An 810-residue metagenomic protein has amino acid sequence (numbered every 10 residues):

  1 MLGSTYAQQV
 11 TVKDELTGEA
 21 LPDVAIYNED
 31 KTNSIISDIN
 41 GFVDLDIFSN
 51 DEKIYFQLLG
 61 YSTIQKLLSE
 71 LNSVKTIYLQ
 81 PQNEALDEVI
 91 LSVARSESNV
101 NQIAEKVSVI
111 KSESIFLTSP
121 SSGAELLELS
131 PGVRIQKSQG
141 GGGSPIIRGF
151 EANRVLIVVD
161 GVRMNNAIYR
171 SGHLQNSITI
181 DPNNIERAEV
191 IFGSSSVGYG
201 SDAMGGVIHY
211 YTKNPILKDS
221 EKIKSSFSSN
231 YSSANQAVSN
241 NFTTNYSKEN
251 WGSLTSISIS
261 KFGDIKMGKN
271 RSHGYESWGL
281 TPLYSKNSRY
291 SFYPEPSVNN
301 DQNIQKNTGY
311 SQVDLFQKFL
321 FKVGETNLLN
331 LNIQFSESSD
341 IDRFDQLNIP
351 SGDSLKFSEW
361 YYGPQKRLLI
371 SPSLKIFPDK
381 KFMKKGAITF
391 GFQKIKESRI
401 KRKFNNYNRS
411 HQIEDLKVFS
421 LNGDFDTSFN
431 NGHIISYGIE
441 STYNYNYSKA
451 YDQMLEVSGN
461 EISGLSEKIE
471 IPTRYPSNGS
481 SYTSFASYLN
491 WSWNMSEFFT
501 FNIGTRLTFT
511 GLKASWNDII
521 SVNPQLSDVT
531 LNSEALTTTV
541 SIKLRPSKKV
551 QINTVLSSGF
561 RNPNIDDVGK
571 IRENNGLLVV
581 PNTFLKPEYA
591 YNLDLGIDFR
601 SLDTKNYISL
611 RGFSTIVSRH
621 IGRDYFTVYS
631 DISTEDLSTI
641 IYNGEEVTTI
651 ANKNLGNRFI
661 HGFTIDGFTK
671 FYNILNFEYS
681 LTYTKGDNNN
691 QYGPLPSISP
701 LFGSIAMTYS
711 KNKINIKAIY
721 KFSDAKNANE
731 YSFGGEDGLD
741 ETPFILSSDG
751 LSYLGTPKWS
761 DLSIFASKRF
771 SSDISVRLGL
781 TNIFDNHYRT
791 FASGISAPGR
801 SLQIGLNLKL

Functional and structural regions predicted by a protein language model:
K13-L16, A25-E29, Q57-Y61, L71-F116 (+1 more regions): Short, acidic, small-residue-rich periplasmic hinge/interaction motif at the N-terminus of Gram-negative outer-membrane
S73-Y78, G123-L126, G143-I146, I157-V158 (+4 more regions): N-terminal periplasmic accessory domains that precede and gate Gram-negative outer-membrane beta-barrel machines
M164-S194: Short acidic/polar hinge/loop motifs at secondary-structure boundaries that mediate gating or recognition
N235-K261, S272-D340, K366-L368, N430 (+2 more regions): Transmembrane beta-barrel wall of Gram-negative outer-membrane proteins
L320-S336, G363-I519, A535, T539 (+5 more regions): Face-selective signature of the C-terminal outer-membrane beta-barrel domain
S339, K394-S398, S458, F509-I520 (+6 more regions): Surface-exposed extracellular loop regions of Gram-negative outer-membrane beta-barrel proteins, predominantly
F357-K375, D379, P476-Y482, S527-T537 (+6 more regions): Outer-membrane beta-barrel signature, preferentially recognizing the C-terminal barrel domain of Gram-negative
S496-E497, F509-T510, F613-V617, S630-S732 (+2 more regions): Gram-negative outer-membrane beta-barrel transporters
